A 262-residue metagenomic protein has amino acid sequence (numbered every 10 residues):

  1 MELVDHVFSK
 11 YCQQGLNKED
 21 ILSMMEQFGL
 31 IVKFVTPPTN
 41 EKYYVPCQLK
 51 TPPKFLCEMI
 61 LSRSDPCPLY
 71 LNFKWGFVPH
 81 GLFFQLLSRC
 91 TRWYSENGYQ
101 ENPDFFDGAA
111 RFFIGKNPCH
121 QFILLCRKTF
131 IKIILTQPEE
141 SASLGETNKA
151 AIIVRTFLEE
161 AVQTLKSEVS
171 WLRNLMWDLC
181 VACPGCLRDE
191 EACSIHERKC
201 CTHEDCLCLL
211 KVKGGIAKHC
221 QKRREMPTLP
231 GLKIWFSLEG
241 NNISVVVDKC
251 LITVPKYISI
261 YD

Functional and structural regions predicted by a protein language model:
M1-D262: Extended, non-catalytic interaction/assembly segments in eukaryotic proteins
